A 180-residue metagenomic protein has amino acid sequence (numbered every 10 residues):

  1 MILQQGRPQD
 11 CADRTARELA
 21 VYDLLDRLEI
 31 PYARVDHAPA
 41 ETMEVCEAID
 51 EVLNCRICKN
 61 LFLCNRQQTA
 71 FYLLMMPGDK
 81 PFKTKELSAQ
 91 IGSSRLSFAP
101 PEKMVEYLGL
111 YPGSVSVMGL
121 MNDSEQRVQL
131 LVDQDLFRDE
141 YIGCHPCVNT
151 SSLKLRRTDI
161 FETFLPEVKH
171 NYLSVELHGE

Functional and structural regions predicted by a protein language model:
M1-E180: Extended, low-hydrophobicity, polar/charged segments
